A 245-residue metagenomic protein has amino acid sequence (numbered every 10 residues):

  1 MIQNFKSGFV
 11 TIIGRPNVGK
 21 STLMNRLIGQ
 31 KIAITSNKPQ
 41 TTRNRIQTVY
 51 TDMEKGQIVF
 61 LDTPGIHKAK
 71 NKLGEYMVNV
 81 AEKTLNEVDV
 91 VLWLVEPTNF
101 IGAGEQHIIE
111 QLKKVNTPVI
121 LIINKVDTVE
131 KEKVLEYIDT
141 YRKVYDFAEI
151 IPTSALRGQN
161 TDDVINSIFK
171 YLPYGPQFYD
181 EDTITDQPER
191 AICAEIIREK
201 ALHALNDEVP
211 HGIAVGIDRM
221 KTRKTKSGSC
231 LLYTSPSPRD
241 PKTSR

Functional and structural regions predicted by a protein language model:
I2-K68: Conserved G1/Walker A P-loop phosphate-binding module
P39-T41, G65-H67, P97-F100, V126-V129 (+2 more regions): Conserved nucleotide-binding/hydrolysis micro-motifs of P-loop NTPases
R45, V49, I58-W93: Active-site-proximal cofactor/substrate-binding loop regions of enzyme domains
E82-F147: Conserved C-terminal guanine-recognition region of P-loop GTPase G domains, centered on the G4
V129-T183: Canonical P-loop GTPase G-domain recognition
N160-T222: C-terminal end of P-loop GTPase domains and the immediately downstream helical coupling element
S227-L231: Flexible loop/N-cap segments at domain edges
Y233-R245: Single conserved hydrophobic/aromatic residue that forms the stacking wall/gate of nucleotide- or nucleobase-binding
